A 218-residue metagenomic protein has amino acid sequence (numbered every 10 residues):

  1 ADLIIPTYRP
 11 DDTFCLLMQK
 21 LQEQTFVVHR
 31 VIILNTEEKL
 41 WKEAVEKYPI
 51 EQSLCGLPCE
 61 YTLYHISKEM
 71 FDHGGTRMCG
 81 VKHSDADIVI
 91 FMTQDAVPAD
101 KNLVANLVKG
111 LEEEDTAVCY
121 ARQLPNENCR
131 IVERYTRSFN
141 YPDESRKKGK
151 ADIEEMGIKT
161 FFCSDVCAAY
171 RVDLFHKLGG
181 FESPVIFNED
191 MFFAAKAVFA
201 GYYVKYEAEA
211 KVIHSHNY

Functional and structural regions predicted by a protein language model:
A1-D2, R30, F192: Cell-envelope/extracellular polymer assembly enzymes that use nucleotide-activated donors
A1-K20: N-proximal low-complexity "stem/linker" segments adjacent to membrane-targeting elements
M18-H65: Acidic donor-binding segment of Leloir-type glycosyltransferases
S67-S84: Glycine-rich, basic loop-to-helix element that forms the pyrophosphate-binding segment of sugar-nucleotide handling
V89: Short aromatic/hydrophobic "clamp" motif used to bind/position activated sugar donors
V97, K101-R134: Conserved donor NDP-sugar-binding/catalytic core segment of glycosyltransferases
K150-Y170, I186, F192: A recurrent flexible, glycine/aromatic-enriched loop bordering the glycosyltransferase active site that acts as
S164-D165, H176-A195, Y203-Y206, A210-I213: Donor nucleotide-sugar recognition loop
